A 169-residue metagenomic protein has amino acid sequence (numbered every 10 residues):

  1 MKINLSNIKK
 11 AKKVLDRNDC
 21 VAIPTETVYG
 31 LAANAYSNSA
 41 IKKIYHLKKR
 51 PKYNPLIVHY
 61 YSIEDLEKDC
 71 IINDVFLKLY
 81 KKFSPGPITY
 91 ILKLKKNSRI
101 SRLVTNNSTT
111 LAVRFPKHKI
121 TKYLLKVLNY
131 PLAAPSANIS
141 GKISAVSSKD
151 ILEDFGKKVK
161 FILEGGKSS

Functional and structural regions predicted by a protein language model:
M1-S169: Active-site-adjacent structural elements in enzyme catalytic cores
